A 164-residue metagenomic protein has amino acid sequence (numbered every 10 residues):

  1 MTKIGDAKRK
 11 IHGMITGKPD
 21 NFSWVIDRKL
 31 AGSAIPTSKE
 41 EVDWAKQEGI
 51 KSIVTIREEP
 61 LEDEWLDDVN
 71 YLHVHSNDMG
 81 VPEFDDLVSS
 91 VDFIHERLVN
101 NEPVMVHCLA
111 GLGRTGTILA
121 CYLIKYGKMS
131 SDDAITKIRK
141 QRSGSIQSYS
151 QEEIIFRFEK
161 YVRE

Functional and structural regions predicted by a protein language model:
M1-V104, A120-E164: Cys-dependent protein tyrosine phosphatase-like superfamily
C108: Short cysteine clusters
G111: Conserved G/P- and acidic residue-centered "switch" motifs that form tight phosphate/ATP-binding loops in soluble
T115: Ser/Thr-glycine-rich phosphate-binding loops at phosphate-binding pockets of nucleotides, nucleotide cofactors
